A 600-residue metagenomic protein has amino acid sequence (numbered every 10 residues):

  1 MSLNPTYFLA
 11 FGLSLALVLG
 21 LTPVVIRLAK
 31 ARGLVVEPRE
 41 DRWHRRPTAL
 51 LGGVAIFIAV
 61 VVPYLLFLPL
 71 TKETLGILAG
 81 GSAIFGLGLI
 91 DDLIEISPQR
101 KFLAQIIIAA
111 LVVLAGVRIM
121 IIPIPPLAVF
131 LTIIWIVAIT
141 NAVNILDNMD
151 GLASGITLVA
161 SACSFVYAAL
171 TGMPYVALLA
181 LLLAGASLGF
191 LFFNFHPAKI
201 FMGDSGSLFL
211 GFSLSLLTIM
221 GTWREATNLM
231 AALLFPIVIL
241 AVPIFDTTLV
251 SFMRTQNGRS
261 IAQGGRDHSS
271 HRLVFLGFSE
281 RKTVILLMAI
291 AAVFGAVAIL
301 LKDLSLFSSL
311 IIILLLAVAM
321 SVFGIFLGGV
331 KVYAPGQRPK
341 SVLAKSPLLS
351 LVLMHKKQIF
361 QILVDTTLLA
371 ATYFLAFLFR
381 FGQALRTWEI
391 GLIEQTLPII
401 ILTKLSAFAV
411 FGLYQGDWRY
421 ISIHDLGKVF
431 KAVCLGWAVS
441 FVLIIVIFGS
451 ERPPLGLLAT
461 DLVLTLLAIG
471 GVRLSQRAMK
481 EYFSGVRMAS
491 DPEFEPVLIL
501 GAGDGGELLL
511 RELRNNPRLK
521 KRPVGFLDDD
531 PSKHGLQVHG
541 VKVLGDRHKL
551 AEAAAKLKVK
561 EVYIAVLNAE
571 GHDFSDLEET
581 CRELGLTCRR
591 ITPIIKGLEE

Functional and structural regions predicted by a protein language model:
M1-T247: "…together with the soluble PPM/PP2C metallo-phosphatase catalytic core" -> "…together with the soluble PPM/PP2C
L19-V25, G86-L89, A138-A142, A186-H196 (+4 more regions): Transmembrane alpha-helical segments that form the membrane-embedded catalytic/substrate-channel core of multi-pass
P23, I285, S309-E493, R518-K521 (+2 more regions): Signature of alpha-helical transmembrane segments in polytopic membrane proteins
V24-T48, L249-F278, P335-L353: Cytosolic, membrane-interface loops and tails of multi-pass inner-membrane proteins
T71-F85, L89, L93-I96, T248 (+4 more regions): Hydrophobic alpha-helical transmembrane segments and immediately flanking/interface helices in integral membrane
L114-M120, V166-T171, S215-E225, V293-L300 (+2 more regions): Hydrophobic alpha-helical transmembrane segments in multi-pass integral membrane proteins
V238, S260-D303: Mobile late-domain/C-terminal helix-loop "cap" segments that border catalytic sites or the cytosolic face
L385-W388, M479-E599: A solvent-exposed beta-alpha-beta segment
